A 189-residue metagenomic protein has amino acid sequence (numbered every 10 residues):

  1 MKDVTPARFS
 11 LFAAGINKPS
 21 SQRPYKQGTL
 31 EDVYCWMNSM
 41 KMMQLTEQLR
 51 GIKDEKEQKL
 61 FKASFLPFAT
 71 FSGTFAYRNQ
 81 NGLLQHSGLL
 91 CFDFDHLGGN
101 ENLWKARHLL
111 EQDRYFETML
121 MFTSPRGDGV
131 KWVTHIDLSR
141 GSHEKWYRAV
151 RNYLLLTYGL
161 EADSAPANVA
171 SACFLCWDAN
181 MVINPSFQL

Functional and structural regions predicted by a protein language model:
M1-D128, I136-E144: Signature for HUH/AEP ssDNA processing cores
V4-R8, A14-S21, Y25, V33-Y34 (+2 more regions): Catalytic "initiation/cleavage/transfer" segments centered on a nucleophilic residue and adjacent nucleic-acid-engaging
L89-C91, V133, A172-F174: Conserved hydrophobic/aromatic beta-strand scaffold that supports enzyme active sites
L103-L109, I136-L160, M181-L189: Helical (often loop-to-helix) elements that flank the catalytic cores of nucleotide-handling enzymes
T123-V130, A167-A172: Short Gly/Ser/Thr- and Asp/Glu-enriched loop/turn motifs at secondary-structure junctions
